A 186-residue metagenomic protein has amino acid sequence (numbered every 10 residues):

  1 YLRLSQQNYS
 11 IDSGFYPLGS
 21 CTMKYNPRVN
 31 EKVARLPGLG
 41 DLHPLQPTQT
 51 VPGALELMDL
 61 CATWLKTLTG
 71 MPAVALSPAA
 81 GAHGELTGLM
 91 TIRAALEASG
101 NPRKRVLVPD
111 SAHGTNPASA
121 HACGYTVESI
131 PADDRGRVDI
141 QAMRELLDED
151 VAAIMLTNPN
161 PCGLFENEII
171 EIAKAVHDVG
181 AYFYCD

Functional and structural regions predicted by a protein language model:
Y1-F15, T22-V29, A34-G40: Flexible inter-domain linker/hinge segments
L2, N26, N30, L36 (+6 more regions): Predominant activation on well-ordered alpha-helical scaffold segments within soluble catalytic domains
L4, G38-A79, G84: Conserved N-terminal alpha-helix of the aminotransferase class I/II PLP-enzyme fold
Q6, G70, R93-E97: Hydrophobic/aromatic-lined pockets within catalytic cores
Y9, L36-P44, K66-G70, H121-V127 (+1 more regions): Short acidic (Asp/Glu) and glycine-rich catalytic loops that position anionic groups and cofactors
I11-P17, P72-L76: Flexible, glycine/charged-enriched surface loops at secondary-structure junctions
P17-N26, P78-G84, P109-A112: A glycine-rich phosphate-binding loop feature that marks nucleotide/adenosyl-phosphate handling sites
H83-D186: Conserved PLP-enzyme active-site core in the AAT-like
